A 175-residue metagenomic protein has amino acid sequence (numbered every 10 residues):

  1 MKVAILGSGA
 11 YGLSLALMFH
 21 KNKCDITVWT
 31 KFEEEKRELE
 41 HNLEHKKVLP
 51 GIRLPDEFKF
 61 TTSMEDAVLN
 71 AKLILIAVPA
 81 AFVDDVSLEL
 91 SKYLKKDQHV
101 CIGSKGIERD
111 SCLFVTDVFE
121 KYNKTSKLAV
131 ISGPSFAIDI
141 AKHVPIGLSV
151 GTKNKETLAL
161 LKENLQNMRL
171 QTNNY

Functional and structural regions predicted by a protein language model:
M1-I52, K59-T62: NAD(P)+-binding Rossmann beta1-loop-alpha1 motif at the extreme N-terminus of oxidoreductases
C24, H41-E44, K95, K124 (+2 more regions): Generic secondary-structure signature for well-ordered alpha-helical cores
V28, F60, L75-I76, V150: Conserved SAM-binding loop
L54, T61-L69, L73-P145, L161: Rossmann-like NAD(P)(H) cofactor-binding subdomain of soluble oxidoreductases
E57-K59, L170: Short, conserved active-site loop motifs that form the nucleotide-linked donor/cofactor pocket
A137-Y175: Carboxylate- and glycine-rich phosphate/diphosphate-binding segment that chelates Mg2+/Mn2+
